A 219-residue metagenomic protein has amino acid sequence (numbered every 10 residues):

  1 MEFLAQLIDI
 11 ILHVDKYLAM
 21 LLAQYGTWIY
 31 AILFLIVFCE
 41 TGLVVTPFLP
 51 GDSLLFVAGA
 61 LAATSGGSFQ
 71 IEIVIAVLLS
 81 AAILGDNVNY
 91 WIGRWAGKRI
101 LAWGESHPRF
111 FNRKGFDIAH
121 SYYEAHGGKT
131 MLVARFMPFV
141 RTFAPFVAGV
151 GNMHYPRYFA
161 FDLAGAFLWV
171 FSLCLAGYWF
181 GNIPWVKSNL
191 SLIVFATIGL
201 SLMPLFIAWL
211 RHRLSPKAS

Functional and structural regions predicted by a protein language model:
M1-L33, A60-M153, R157, N182-T197 (+1 more regions): Membrane-interfacial helix-loop-helix
F34-F56, S201: Transmembrane alpha-helix interface/packing and boundary motifs in multi-pass membrane proteins, characterized by
I36, F161-G165: Hydrophobic alpha-helical segments of secondary membrane carriers
E40-T41, F159-F161: Alpha-helical segments in transporter systems
P47, V133, A160-F161: Hydrophobic alpha-helical membrane segments of integral membrane proteins
A81, L168-W169: MFS transmembrane alpha-helix packing/gate-lining sites
G85, G165, S172-L173: Discrete transmembrane alpha-helix packing/kink hotspots characteristic of Major Facilitator Superfamily-like secondary
V170-N182: Transmembrane alpha-helical segments of integral membrane proteins
